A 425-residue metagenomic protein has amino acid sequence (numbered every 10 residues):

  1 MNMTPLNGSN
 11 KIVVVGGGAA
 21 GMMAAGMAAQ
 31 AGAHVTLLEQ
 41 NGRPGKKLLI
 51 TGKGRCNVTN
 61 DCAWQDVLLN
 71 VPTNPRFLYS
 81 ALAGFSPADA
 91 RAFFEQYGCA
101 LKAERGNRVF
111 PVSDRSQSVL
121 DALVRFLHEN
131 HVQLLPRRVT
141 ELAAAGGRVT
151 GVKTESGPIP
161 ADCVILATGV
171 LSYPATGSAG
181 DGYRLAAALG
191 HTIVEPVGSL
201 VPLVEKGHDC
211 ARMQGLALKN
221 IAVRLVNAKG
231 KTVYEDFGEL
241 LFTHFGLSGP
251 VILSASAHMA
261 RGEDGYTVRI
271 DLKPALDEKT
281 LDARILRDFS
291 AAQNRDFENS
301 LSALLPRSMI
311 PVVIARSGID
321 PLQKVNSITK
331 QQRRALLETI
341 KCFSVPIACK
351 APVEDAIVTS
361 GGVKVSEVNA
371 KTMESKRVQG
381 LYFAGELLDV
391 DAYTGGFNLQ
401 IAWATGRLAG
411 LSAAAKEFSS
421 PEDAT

Functional and structural regions predicted by a protein language model:
G8-N10, T154-C163, E235-D236: Core beta-strand elements of the Rossmann-like FAD/NAD(P) dinucleotide-binding domain in flavoenzyme oxidoreductases
N10-L37, A409, A413-A414: N-terminal Rossmann-like FAD-binding beta1-loop-alpha1 element of flavoenzymes
V13-V15, L38, V139, I159-A175 (+3 more regions): Short hydrophobic core segments
A29-K53: Glycine-rich FAD pyrophosphate-binding loop
G42-P44, L49-I50, V58, W64-Q65 (+3 more regions): An anion/pyrophosphate-binding glycine-rich loop and adjacent beta-alpha core in soluble alpha-beta enzymes
R55-A103: Glycine-rich active-site loop/strand segments that organize a redox cofactor
L135-R138, P311-D391: A glycine-rich dinucleotide-binding beta-alpha-beta segment and adjacent secondary-structure elements that constitute
L135-R148: A conserved short coil-to-beta-strand element within the FAD-binding core of flavoproteins
